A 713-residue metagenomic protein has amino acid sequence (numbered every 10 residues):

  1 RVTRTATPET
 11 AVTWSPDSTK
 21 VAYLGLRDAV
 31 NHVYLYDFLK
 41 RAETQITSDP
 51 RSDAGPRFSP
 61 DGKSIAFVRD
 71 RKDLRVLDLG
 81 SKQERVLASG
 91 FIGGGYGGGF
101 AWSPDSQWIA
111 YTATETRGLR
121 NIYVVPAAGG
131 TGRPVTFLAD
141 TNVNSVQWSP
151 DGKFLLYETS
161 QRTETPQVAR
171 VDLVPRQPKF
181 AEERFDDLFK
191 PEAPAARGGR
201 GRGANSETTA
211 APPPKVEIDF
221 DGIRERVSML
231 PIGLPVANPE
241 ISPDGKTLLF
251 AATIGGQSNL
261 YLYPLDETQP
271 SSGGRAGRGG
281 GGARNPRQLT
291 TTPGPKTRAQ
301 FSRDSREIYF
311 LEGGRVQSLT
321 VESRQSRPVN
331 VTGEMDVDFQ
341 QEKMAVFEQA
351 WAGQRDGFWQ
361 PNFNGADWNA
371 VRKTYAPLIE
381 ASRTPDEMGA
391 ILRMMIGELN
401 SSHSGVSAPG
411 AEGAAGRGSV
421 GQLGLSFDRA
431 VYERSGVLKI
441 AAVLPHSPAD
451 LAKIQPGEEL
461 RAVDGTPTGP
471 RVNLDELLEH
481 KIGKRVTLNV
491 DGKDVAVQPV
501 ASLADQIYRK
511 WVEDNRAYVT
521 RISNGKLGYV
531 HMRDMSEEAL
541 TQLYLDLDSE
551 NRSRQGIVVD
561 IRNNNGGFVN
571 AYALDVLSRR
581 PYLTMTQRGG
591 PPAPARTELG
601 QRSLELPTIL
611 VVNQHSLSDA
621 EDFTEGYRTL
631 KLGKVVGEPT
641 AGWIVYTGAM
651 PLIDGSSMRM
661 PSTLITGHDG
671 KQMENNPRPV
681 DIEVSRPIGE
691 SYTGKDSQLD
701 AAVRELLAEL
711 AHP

Functional and structural regions predicted by a protein language model:
R1-P16, G25-L26, L35-A54, P60-D61 (+8 more regions): Multi-bladed beta-propeller domains
T3, V21-D28, D37, T47 (+9 more regions): Beta-strand C-termini and the immediately following turn/loop, strongest in propeller blades
V12-K20, P56-S64, F100-W108, V146-F154 (+2 more regions): Blade-terminus and WD-like Trp-Asp/Gly-His loop motifs, strongest in beta-propeller folds
S103, W108, R226-R284, W368-K373 (+7 more regions): Long hydrophobic segments that form regular secondary structure
Q167, N330-M394, E398-L399, H403-G405 (+2 more regions): Terminal targeting/pro-maturation regions of precursor/exported proteins
K373-Q422, K481, D491, Q498-I507: Interdomain regulatory linker/hinge segments that flank or connect interaction modules in polarity/junction/synaptic
L399-L444, R516-R521: PDZ/PDZ-like peptide-tail recognition elements
K439-A442, H446, D450-P456, R461-P467 (+2 more regions): Cleft-lining beta-strand/loop regions that shape enzyme active-site pockets
